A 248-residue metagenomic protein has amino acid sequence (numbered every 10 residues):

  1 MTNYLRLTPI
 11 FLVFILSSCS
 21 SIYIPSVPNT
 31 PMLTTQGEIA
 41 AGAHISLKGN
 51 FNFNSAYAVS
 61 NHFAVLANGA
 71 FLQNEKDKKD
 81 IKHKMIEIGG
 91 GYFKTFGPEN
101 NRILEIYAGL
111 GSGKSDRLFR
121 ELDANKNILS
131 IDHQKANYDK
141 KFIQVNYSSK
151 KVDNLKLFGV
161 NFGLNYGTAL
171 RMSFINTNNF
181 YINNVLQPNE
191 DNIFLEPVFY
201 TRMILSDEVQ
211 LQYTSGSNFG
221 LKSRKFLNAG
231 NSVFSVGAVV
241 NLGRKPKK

Functional and structural regions predicted by a protein language model:
M1-T8: Bacterial N-terminal signal peptides that target proteins for export
I15-S18: C-terminal motif of bacterial Sec signal peptides marking the signal peptidase cleavage site
S20-Y23: Bacterial signal peptide processing site
N29-T34, K156-F158: Short boundary motifs at domain starts and secondary-structure transition points
T30-M32, F51-G69, H83-G97, K141-K151 (+2 more regions): Feature captures outer-membrane beta-barrel proteins of Gram-negative bacteria and organelles
P31-K48, F53, S60-D77, R102-A108 (+2 more regions): Transmembrane beta-strand segments that form the barrel wall of outer-membrane beta-barrel proteins
L72-S115: Ligand-binding grooves and catalytic loops that recognize ribose/phosphate and carbohydrate rings, and esterified lipid
S115-K248: Outer-membrane beta-barrel transmembrane domain signature
